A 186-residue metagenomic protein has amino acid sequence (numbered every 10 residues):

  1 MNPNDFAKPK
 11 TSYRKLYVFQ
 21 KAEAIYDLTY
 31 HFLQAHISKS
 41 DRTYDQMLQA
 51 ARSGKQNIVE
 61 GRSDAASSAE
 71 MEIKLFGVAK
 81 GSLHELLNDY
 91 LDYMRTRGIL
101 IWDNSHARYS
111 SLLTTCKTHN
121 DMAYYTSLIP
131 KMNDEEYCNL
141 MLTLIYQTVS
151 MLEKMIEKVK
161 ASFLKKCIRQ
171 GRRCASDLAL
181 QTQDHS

Functional and structural regions predicted by a protein language model:
M1-S186: Amphipathic alpha-helical assembly/interaction segments
